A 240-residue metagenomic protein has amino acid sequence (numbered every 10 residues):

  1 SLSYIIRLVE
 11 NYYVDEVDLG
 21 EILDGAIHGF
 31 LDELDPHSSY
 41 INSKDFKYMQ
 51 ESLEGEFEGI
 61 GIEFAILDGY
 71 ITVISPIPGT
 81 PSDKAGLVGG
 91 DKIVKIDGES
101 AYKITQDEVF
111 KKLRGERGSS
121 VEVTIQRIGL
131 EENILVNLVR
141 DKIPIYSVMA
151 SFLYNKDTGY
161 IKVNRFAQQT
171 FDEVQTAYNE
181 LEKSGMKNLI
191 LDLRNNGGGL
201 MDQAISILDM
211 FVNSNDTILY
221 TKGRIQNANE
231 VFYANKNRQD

Functional and structural regions predicted by a protein language model:
S1-Y40, I71: Terminal targeting/pro-maturation regions of precursor/exported proteins
Y4, V88-G89: Generic alpha-helical secondary structure signal
I5, I62, I161: A residue-level signal for conserved active-site and pocket-lining positions in enzyme catalytic cores
E10, V14, D18-L19, T72-S75 (+2 more regions): Cleft-lining beta-strand/loop regions that shape enzyme active-site pockets
V14, D32, E51-E54, K183: Generic surface-pattern signal
P36-S75: PDZ/PDZ-like peptide-tail recognition elements
